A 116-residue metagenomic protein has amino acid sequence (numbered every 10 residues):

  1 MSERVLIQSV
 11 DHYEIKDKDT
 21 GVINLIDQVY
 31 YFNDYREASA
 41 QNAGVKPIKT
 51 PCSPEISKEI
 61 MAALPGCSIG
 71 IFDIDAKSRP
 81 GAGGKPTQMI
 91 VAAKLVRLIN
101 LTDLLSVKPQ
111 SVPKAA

Functional and structural regions predicted by a protein language model:
M1-N33: OB-fold ssDNA-binding interfaces and closely related basic DNA-contact patches used across DNA replication/repair
H12-K18, R36-E37, K58-L64: Intrinsically disordered, low-complexity boundary segments flanking structured domains
K16-I23, A38-Q41, G83-K85: Short, solvent-exposed loop/turn segments that connect beta-strands within catalytic domains and beta-strand-rich
L25-D27, K46-I48, G70: A generic structural signal for short beta-strands and their flanking turns/coil linkers
N33-G44, L101: Short, surface-exposed beta-strand/loop "edge" segments at domain boundaries and coil↔beta transitions
S39-A63: Beta-strand/loop nucleic-acid-binding surfaces
K58-A116: Short, compact, well-ordered microdomains
